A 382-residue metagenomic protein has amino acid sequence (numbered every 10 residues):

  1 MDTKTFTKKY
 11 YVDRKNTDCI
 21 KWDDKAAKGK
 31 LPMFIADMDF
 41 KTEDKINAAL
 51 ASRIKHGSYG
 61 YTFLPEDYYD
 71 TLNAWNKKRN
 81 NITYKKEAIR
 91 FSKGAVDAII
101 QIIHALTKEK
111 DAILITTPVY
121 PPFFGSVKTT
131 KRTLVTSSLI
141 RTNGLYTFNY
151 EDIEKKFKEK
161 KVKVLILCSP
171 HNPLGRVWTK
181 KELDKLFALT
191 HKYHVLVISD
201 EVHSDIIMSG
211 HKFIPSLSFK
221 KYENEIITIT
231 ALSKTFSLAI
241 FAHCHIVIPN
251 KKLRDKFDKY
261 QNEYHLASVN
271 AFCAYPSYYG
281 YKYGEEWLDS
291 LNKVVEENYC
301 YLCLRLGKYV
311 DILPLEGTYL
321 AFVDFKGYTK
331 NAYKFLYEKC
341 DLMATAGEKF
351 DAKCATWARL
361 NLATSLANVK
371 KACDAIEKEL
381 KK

Functional and structural regions predicted by a protein language model:
D2-G94, Q101, K382: N-terminal small-domain helix-loop-helix segment of the aminotransferase-like
A48-S52, N224-E296, L304, K378-L380: Conserved core segment of the aminotransferase class I/II
Y59-A188, D205-I206, H211-F219, E223 (+1 more regions): Conserved core of the PLP fold type I
K155, N331, F335-A344, F350-K382: PLP-dependent enzyme catalytic core of the Aspartate aminotransferase-like
E201: Walker B catalytic acidic pair
V247, F322-D324, N361-A363: Short hydrophobic/aromatic beta-strand micro-patches that form the beta-sheet surface supporting nucleotide- or nucleic
A274, Y278, V294-C303, I312-F325 (+1 more regions): Conserved glycine-rich beta-strand-loop-beta hairpin in the small C-terminal domain of fold type I
